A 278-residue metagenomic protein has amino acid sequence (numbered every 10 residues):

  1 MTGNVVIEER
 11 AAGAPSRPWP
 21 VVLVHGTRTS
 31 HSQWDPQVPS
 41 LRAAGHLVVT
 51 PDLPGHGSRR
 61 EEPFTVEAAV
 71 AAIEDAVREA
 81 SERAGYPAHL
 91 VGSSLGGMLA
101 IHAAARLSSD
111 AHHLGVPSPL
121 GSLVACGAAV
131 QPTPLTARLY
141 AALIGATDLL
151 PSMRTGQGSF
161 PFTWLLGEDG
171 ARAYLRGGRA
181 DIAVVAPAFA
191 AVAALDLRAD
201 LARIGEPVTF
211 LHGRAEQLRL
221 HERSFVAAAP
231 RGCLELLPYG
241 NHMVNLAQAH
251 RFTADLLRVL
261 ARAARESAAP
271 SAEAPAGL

Functional and structural regions predicted by a protein language model:
R10-S58: Conserved HGGG/HGGXW glycine-rich cap/lid loop of the alpha/beta-hydrolase fold
V22-G26, S93, H212-G213: The conserved beta1-alpha1 loop
L47-H89, A254: Active-site loop/oxyanion-hole signature of alpha/beta-hydrolase fold enzymes
G92-G96, A100: Gly/Ala-rich beta-loop-alpha elbow adjacent to hydrolase catalytic centers
A105, G115-P151: Flexible "cap/lid" loop of the alpha/beta hydrolase fold
S152-R203: Conserved alpha/beta-hydrolase catalytic His-Asp/Glu region
V208-N241, L246: Conserved loop-alpha-helix segment in the C-terminal half of the alpha/beta-hydrolase fold that carries the catalytic
G232-L278: Catalytic active-site module of serine/aspartate enzymes centered on a nucleophile-bearing elbow/loop
